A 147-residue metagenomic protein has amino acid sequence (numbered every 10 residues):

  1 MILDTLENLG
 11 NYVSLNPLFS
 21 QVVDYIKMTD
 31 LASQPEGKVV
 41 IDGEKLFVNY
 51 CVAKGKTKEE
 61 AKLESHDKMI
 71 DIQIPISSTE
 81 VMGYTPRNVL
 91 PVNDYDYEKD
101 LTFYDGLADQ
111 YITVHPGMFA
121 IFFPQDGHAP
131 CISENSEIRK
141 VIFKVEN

Functional and structural regions predicted by a protein language model:
M1-V40: Long, hydrophobic N-terminal alpha-helical segment
Y12-M28, D96-F103, P116, E146: Compositionally biased, non-globular sequence tracts
K38-T57, L63, D67-I76: A short glycine-rich, His/Asp/Glu-containing loop-to-beta-strand
K68-I70, I74-M82, N88-L90, Y97-T102: Glycine- and acidic-residue-biased ligand/ion/polar-headgroup-sensing regions
M82-G83, I112, G127-E134: Short beta-strand His + acidic residue motifs that chelate non-heme Fe in jelly-roll/DSBH and cupin folds
T113-G127: Conserved metal-binding segment of the jelly-roll/cupin
F119-I121, S136-N147: A short hydrophobic beta-strand segment most commonly corresponding to one strand of the jelly-roll/cupin
